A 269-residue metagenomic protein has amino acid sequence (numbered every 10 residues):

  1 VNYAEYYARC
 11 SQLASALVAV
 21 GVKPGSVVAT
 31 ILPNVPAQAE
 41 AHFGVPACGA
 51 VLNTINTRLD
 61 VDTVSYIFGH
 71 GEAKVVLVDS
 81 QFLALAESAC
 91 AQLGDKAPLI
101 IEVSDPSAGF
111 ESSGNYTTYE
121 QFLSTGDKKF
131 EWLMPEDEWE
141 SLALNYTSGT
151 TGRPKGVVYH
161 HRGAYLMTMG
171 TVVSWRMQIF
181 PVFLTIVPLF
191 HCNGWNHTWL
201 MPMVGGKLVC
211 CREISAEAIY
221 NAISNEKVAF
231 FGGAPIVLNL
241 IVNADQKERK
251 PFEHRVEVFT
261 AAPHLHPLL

Functional and structural regions predicted by a protein language model:
V1-V35, A39-F43, D60-S65, E120-Q121: Conserved AMP-binding/adenylate-forming core of the ANL superfamily
Y7-Q12, S124-K129, A143, V157-I179 (+2 more regions): Conserved structural elements of the adenylate-forming
A19-V20, A47-S124, P135: Structural core segment of the AMP-binding/adenylate-forming
S26-V27, P33-V61, Y66-V75, A89 (+4 more regions): A short helix-loop-beta submotif of the ANL/AMP-binding
P33, V78-S88, D105-P106, V187 (+2 more regions): Adenylate-forming
L59-A89, T125, M167-L184, S215-A229: Conserved ATP-dependent adenylate/AMP-binding module captured primarily in the ANL superfamily
E102, N115-T117, S124-Y146, R153 (+1 more regions): Conserved pre-ATP/AMP-binding loop-to-beta segment of ANL
Y165-V182, F190-F230, L240-R249: Conserved AMP-binding/adenylation subdomain of ANL enzymes
